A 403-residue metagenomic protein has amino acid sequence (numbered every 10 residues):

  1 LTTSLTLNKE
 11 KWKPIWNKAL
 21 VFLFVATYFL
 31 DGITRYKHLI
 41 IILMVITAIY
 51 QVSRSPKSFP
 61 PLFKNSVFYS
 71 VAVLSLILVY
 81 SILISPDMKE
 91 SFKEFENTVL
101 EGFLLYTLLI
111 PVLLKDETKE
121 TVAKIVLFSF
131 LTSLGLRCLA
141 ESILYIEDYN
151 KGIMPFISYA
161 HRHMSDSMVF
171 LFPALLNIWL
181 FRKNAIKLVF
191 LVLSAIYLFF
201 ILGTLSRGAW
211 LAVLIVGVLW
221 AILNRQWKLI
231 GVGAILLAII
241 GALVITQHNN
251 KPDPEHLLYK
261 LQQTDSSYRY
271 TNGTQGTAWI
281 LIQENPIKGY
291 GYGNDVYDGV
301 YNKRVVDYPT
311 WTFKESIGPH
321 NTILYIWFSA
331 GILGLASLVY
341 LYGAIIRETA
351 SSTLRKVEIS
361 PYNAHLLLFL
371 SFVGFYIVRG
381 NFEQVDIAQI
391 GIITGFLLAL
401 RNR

Functional and structural regions predicted by a protein language model:
L1-E90, V112-K124, W179-L188, S351 (+3 more regions): Transmembrane signal-anchor hairpin modules in multi-pass inner-membrane enzymes, especially those that act on
I41-I49, L341, L366-R403: Transmembrane alpha-helices of multi-pass inner-membrane enzymes
V67-L74, M88-L113, K124-I125, L134 (+2 more regions): Aromatic-anchored transmembrane helix interface
E120-Y149, Y159-N224, A242-T246, A344-S351 (+2 more regions): Alpha-helical transmembrane segments of multi-pass inner-membrane proteins
L198, W279, T310-T349, V378: A conserved mid-to-late transmembrane alpha helix and its immediate loop/hinge that forms the functional core
N224-D265, G276-E284, Y292: A membrane-periplasm/extracellular boundary helix in multi-pass inner-membrane enzymes that assemble envelope glycans
W227, A330-G374: Hydrophobic transmembrane alpha-helices and their immediate junctions
T264-G276, K288-A330: Long extracytoplasmic/lumenal interhelical loops at the membrane interface of multi-pass membrane proteins
